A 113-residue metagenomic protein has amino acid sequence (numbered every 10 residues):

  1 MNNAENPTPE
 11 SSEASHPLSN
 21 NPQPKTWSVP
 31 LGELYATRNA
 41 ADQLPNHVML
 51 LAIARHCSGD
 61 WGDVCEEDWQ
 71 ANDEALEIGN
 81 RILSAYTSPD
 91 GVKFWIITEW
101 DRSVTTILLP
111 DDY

Functional and structural regions predicted by a protein language model:
M1-P24: Intrinsically disordered, low-complexity and often Lys/Arg-enriched segments
P7, K25, A36, I97 (+1 more regions): Intrinsically disordered/low-complexity terminal segments and short unstructured peptides
L18-S84: Compact soluble domain cores
L76-Y113: Short, compact, well-ordered microdomains
